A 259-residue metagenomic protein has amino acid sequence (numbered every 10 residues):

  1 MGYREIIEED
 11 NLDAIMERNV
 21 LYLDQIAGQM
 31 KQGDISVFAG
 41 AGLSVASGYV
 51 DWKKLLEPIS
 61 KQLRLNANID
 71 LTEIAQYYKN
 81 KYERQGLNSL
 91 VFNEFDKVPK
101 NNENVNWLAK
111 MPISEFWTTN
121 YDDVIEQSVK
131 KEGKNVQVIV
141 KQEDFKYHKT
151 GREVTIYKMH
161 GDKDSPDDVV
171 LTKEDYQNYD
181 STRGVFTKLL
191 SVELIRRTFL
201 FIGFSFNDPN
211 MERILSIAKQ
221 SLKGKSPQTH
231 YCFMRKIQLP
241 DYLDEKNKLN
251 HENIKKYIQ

Functional and structural regions predicted by a protein language model:
M1-T198, I202-Q259: Conserved catalytic-core helix/loop/strand module for nucleotide-ribose chemistry
